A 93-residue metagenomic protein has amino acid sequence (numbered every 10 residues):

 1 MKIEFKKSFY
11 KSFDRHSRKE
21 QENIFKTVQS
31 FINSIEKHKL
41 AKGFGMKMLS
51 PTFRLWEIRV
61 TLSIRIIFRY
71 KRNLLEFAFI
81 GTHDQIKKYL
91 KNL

Functional and structural regions predicted by a protein language model:
K2, K11-R15, E22, V60-R65 (+1 more regions): Enriched for short, Lys/Arg-rich terminal
K6-A41: N-terminal first-folded block
S8, P51, T82: Residues that form or immediately flank small-molecule/cofactor binding pockets and catalytic motifs
F31-N33, T52-L55, E76-F77, Q85-K88: Short, surface-exposed, polar/charged, turn-prone segments marking secondary-structure boundaries
I32-R59: A short, surface-exposed loop/turn module that caps and links secondary-structure elements
